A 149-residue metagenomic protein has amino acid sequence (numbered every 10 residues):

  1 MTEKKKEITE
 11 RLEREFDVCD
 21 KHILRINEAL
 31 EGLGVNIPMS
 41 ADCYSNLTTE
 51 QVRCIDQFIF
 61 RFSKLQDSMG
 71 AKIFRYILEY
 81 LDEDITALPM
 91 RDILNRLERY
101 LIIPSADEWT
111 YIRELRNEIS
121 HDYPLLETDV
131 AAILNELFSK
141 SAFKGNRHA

Functional and structural regions predicted by a protein language model:
T2-A149: Solvent-exposed interaction patches of small proteins and small membrane subunits
